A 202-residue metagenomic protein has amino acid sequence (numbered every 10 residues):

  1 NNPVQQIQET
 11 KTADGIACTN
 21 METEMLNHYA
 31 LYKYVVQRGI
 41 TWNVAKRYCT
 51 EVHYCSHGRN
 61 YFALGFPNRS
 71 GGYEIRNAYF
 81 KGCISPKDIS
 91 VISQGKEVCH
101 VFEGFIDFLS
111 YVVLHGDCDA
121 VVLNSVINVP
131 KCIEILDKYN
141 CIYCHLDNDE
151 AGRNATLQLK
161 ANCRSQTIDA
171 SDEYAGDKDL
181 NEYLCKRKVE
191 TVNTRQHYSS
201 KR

Functional and structural regions predicted by a protein language model:
N1, R47-Y54, L184, K188: Short, small/acidic-rich helices and loops at N termini and domain boundaries of DNA replication/processing enzymes
N1-Y34, E150: Non-catalytic accessory segments of DNA primases and related replication-initiation nucleases
A17-E22, Y48, V52-H57: Solvent-exposed, charged helical/coil patches that constitute nucleic-acid or partner-interaction surfaces
Y32, F108, K160: Short glycine-/small-residue-rich flexible loop motifs, especially phosphate/cofactor-binding loops
Y32-W42: Serine endopeptidase catalytic core focused on the charge-relay Asp
V52-K138: Phosphate-handling DNA/RNA-contact segment within nucleic-acid enzymes
E97, V113-R202: TOPRIM fold recognition
